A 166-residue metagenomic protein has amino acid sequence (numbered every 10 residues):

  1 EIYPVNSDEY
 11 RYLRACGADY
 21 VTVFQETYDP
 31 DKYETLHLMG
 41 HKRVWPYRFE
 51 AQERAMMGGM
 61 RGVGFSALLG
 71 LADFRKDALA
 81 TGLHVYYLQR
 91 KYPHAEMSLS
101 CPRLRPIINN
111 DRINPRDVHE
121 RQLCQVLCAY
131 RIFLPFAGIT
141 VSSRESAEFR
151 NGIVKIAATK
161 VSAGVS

Functional and structural regions predicted by a protein language model:
E1-I2, V118: Catalytic beta/alpha-barrel core
P4-Y12, S146-R150: Short, acidic/polar
D8-G17, I113: Distinct, well-ordered alpha-helical segments
E9-Y10, K32-Y33, F74-K76: Short Asp/Glu-rich motifs
D19-Y20, Q25, P46-N110, E120-E148 (+2 more regions): Conserved C-terminal portion of the radical SAM core fold that forms the substrate/S-adenosylmethionine-binding
T22, T27-H37: N-terminal small/glycine-rich loop or linker at the start of catalytic domains across soluble metabolic enzymes
Y33-W45, D111-H119: Glycine-rich tight-turn/loop motif centered on a GG-T
